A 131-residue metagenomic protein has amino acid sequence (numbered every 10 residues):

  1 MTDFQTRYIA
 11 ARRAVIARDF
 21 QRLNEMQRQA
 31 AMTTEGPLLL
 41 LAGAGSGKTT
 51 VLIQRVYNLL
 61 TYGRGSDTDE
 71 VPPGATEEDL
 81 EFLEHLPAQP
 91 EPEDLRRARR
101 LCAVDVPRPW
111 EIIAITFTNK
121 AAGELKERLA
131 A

Functional and structural regions predicted by a protein language model:
M1-A131: P-loop NTPase Walker
